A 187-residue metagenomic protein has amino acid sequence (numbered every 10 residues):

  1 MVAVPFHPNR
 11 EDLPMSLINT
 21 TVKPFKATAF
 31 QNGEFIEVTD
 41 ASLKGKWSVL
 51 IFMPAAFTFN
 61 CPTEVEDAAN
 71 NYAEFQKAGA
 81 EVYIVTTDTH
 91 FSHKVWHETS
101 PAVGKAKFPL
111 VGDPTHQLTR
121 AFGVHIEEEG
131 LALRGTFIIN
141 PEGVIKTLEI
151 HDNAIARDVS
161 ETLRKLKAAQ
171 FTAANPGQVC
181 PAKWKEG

Functional and structural regions predicted by a protein language model:
V2-V4, D12: Acidic, Ala/Val/Gly-enriched low-complexity intrinsically disordered segments
R10-G187: Chalcogenol-based redox active-site neighborhoods
